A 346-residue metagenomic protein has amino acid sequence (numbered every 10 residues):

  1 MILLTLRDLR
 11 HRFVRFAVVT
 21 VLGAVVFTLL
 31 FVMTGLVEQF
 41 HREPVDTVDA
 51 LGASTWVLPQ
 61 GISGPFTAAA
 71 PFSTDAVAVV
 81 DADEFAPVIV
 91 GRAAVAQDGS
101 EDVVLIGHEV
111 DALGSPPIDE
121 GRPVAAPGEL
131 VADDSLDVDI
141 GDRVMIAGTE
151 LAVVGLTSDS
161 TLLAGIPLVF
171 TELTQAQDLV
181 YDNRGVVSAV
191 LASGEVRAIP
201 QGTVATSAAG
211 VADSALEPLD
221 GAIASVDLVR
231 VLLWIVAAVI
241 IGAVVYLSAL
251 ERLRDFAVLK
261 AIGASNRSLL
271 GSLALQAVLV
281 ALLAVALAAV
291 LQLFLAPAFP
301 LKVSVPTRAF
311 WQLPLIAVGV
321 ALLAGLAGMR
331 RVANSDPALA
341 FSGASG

Functional and structural regions predicted by a protein language model:
M1-T28, H41, S345-G346: N-terminal Sec/SRP start-transfer signal
L9, V258-R267, S335, A344-G346: Short helix-to-coil transition segments within interhelical loops that connect adjacent transmembrane helices
V18-L29, I223-A243, V280-A284, A288 (+2 more regions): Alpha-helical transmembrane segments of integral membrane proteins
T20, F27-D102: Hydrophobic, regular-secondary-structure patches
L36, P200-I241, S248-R254, V258-L259 (+3 more regions): Peri-transmembrane interface segments
V88-G91, A96-D111, P116-D178: Hydrophobic secondary-structure segments that place a key small or acidic residue at a functional site
S135-D137, M145-A152, L156-L233: Mechanotransmission and gating elements of multispan inner-membrane complexes involved in transport and envelope
G271, A281-L322, L326-L339: Short helix-loop junctions at transmembrane helix boundaries
